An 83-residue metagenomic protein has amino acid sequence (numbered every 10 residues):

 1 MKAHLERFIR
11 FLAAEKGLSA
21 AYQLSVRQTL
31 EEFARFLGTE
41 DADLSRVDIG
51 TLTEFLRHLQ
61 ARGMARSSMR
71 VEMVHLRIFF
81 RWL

Functional and structural regions predicted by a protein language model:
M1-A3: Absolute protein N-terminus
L5-L83: N-terminal core-binding DNA-recognition domain of tyrosine recombinases/integrases
